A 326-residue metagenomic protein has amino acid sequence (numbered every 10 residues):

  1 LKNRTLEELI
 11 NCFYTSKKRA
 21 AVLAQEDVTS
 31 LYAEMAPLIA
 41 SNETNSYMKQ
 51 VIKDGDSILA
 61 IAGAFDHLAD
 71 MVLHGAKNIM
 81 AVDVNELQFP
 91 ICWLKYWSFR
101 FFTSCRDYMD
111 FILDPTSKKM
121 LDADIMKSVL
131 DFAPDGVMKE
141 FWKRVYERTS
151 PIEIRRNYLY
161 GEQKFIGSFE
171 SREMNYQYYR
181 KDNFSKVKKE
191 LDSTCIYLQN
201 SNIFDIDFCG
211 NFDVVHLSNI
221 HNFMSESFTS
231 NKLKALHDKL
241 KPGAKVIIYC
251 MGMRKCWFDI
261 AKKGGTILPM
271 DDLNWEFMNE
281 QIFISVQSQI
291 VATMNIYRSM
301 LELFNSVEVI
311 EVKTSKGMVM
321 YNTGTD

Functional and structural regions predicted by a protein language model:
K2-R19, L87-E190: Class I S-adenosyl-L-methionine-dependent methyltransferase module
M35-D54: Conserved alpha-helix/loop element of class I SAM-dependent methyltransferases that forms part of the SAM/SAH-binding
G55-G63: Conserved class I S-adenosyl-L-methionine
I206-V214: A short acidic, Gly/Pro-enriched loop at the edge of an enzyme's catalytic core that lines a small-molecule cofactor
D213-S227: A short SAM/SAH-binding and catalytic strip from SAM-dependent methyltransferases
S230-P242: A short glycine-rich, Lys/Arg-flanked "PGG" loop and its adjoining helix->strand segment in the class I
G243-G252: Conserved beta-strand signature within the Rossmann-like core of class I S-adenosyl-L-methionine
D272-D326: Core SAM-dependent methyltransferase catalytic element
